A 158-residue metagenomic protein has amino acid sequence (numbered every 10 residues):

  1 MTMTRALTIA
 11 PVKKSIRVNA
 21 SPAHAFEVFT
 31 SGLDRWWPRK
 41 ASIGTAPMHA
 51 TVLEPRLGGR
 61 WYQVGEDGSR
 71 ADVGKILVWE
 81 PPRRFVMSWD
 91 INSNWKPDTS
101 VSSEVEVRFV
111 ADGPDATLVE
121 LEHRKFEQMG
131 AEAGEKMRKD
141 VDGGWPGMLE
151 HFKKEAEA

Functional and structural regions predicted by a protein language model:
M1-M48: Hydrophobic ligand-binding cavity/cleft-lining segments
A6-T8, L53, G68-R70, P97-V101 (+2 more regions): A generic structural micro-feature
K14-I16, V73-V78, S102-A111: Hydrophobic/aromatic beta-strand elements that line small-molecule binding cavities or substrate pockets in beta-rich
A25-F29, W61, I76, M87 (+3 more regions): Hydrophobic pocket/interface hotspot
G32-V73: Short beta-edge strand/loop motif at the mouth of beta-sheet-based domains
E80-F85, P114: Short, conserved beta-turn/loop elements at beta-strand boundaries and strand-helix junctions
D90-N94, E122-M129: Short, solvent-exposed aromatic-acidic interface loops
K125-A158: A conserved amphipathic terminal alpha-helix motif
